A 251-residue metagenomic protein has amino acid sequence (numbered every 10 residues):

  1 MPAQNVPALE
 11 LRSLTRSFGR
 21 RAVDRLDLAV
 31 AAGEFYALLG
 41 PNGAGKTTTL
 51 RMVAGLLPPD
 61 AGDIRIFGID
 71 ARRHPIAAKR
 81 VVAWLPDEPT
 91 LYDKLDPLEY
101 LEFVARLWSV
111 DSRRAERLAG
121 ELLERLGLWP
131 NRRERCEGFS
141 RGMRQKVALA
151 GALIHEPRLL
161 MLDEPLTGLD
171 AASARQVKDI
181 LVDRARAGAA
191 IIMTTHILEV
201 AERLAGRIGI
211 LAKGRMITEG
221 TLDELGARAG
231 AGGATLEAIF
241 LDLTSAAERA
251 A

Functional and structural regions predicted by a protein language model:
A54: Helix-to-loop junction immediately C-terminal to a conserved catalytic motif
G62-R73, A77-A78: Conserved ABC transporter NBD signature motif
E102, R106, R113-N131: Conserved ABC ATPase "signature" region
I154-R158: A short, proline-enriched helix->beta-strand linker immediately N-terminal to the Walker B motif in ABC-type P-loop
L160-E164: Catalytic Walker B motif of ABC-type/P-loop ATPase nucleotide-binding domains
A174-A187: Helical segment within the ABC ATPase nucleotide-binding domain
E219-G220: ABC ATPase "signature
